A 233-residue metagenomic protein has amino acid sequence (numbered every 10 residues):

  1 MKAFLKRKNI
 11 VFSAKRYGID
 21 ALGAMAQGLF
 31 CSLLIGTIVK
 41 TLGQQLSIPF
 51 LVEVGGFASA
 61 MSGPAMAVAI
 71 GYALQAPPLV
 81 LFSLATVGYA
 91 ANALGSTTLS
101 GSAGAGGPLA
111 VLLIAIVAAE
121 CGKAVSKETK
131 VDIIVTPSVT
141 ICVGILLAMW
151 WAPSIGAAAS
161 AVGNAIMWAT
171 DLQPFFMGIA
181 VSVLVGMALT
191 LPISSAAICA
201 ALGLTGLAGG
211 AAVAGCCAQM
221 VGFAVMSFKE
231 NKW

Functional and structural regions predicted by a protein language model:
M1-W233: Pore-lining transmembrane helices
